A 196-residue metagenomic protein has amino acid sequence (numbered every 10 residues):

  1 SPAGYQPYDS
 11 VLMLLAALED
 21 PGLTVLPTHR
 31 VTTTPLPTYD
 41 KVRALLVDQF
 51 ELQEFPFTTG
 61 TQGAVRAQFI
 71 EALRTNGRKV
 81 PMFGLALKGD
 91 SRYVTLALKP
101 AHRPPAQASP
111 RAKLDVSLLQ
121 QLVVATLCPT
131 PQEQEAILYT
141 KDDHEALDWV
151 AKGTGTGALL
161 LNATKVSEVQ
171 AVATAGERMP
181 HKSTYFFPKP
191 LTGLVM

Functional and structural regions predicted by a protein language model:
S1-M196: Surface-exposed, charge/polar-rich loops and edge strands
